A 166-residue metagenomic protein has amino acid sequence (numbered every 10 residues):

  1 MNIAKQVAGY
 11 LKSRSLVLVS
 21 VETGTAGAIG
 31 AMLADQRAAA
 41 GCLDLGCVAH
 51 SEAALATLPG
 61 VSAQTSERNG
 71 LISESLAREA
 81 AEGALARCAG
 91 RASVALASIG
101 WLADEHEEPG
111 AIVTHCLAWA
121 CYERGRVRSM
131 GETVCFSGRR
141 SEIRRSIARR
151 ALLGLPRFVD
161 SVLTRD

Functional and structural regions predicted by a protein language model:
M1-D166: Short alpha-helical segments enriched in small residues
